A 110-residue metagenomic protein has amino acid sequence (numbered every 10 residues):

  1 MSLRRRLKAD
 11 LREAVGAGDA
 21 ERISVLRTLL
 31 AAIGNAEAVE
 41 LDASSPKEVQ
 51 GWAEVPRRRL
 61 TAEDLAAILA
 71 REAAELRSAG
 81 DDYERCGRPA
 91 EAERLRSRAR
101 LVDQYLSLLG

Functional and structural regions predicted by a protein language model:
M1-G110: N-terminal cationic and glycine-rich segments that engage phosphates or anionic surfaces
